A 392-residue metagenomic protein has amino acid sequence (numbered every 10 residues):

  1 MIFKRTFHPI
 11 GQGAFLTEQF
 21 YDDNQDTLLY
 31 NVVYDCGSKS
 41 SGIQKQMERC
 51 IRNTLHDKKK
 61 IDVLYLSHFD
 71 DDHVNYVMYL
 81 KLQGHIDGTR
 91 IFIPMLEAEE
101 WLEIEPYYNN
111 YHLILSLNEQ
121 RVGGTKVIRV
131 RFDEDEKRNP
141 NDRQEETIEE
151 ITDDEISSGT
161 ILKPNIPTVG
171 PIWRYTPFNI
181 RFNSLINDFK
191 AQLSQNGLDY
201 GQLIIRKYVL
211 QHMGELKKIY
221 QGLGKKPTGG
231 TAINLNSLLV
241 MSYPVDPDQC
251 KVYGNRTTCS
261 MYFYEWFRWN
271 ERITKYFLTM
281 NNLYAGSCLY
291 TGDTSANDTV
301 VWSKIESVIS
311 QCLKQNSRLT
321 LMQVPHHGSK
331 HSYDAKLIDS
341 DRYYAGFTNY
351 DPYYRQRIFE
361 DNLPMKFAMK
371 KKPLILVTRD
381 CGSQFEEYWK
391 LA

Functional and structural regions predicted by a protein language model:
M1-K59, V122-L321, K390-A392: Core dinuclear metal-dependent hydrolase active-site scaffold
H8-L16, Y34, G42, V77-L96 (+3 more regions): Generic ordered-secondary-structure signal
Y21-D23, E48-C50, V77, I104 (+1 more regions): Generic preference for flexible, low-structure residues
D23-D26, V32, G42, R49 (+4 more regions): P-loop NTPase switch/coupling surface
D35-S38, H68-F69, P94-L96, P177-F178 (+3 more regions): Structural motif
S41, F69-V74, E97-E100, S295-T299 (+2 more regions): Active-site environment of divalent metal-dependent phosphoester hydrolases
Q44-P94, L313-H331: Active-site metal-binding motif and surrounding structural segment of the metallo-beta-lactamase
R90, A98-G170, I180, W302-S303 (+2 more regions): Binuclear metal-ion centers of metallo-dependent hydrolases, dominated by the metallo-beta-lactamase
